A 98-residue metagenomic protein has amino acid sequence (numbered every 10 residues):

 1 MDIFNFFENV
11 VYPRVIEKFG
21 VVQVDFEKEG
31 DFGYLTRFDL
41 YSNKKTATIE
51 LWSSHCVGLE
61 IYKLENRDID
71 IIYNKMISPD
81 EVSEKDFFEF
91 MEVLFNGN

Functional and structural regions predicted by a protein language model:
M1-N43, E65-V82: Negatively charged, low-complexity tracts enriched in Asp/Glu with abundant Ser/Thr
T46-A47: Histidine-centered metal-chelating micro-motifs
E50-S54: Short beta-strand micro-motifs enriched in acidic
G58-L64: Short, surface-exposed beta-strand/strand-loop-strand elements in extracellular ectodomains
S83-F95: Divalent cation-coordinating acidic motifs and surrounding scaffolds that mediate Ca2+/Mg2+/Mn2+/Zn2+-dependent binding
N98: Metal-dependent nuclease catalytic core centered on acidic motifs
